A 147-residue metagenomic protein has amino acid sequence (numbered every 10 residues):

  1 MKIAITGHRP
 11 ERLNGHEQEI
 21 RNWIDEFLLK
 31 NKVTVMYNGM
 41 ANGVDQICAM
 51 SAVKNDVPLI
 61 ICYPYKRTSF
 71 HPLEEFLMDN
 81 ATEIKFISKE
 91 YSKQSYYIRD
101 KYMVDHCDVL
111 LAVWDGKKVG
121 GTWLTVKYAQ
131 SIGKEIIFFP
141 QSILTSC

Functional and structural regions predicted by a protein language model:
K2-C147: Acidic/glycine-enriched connector segments
